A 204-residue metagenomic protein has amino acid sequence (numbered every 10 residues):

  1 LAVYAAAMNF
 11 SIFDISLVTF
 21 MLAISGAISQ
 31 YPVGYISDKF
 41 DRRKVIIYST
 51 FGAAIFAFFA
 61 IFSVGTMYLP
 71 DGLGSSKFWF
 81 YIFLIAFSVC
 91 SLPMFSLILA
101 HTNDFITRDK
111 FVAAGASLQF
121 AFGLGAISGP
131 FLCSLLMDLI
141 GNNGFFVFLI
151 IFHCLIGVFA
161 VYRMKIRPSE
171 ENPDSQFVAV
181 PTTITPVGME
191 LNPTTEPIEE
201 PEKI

Functional and structural regions predicted by a protein language model:
L1-D14: Short amphipathic helix-loop junctions that connect adjacent transmembrane helices in Major Facilitator Superfamily/SLC
I12-F13, I106-L118: Loop-to-transmembrane helix entry/capping segments in MFS-fold secondary transporters and related SLC/MFSD carriers
S29-D41, M137-D138: Helix-to-loop junctions at the C-terminal end of transmembrane segments in multipass secondary transporters
K44-F59, I150: Structural signature of the two symmetry-related core transmembrane helices
G52-L73: C-terminal ends and interior cores of transmembrane alpha-helices in multi-pass membrane transporters/permeases
L92-I106: Intracellular juxtamembrane helix-capping segments at the cytosolic ends of symmetry-related transmembrane helices
L135-H153: A membrane-interface helix-boundary motif in multi-pass transporters
R163-I204: Intrinsic disorder in cytosolic terminal tails and internal cytosolic loops of multi-pass membrane transporters
